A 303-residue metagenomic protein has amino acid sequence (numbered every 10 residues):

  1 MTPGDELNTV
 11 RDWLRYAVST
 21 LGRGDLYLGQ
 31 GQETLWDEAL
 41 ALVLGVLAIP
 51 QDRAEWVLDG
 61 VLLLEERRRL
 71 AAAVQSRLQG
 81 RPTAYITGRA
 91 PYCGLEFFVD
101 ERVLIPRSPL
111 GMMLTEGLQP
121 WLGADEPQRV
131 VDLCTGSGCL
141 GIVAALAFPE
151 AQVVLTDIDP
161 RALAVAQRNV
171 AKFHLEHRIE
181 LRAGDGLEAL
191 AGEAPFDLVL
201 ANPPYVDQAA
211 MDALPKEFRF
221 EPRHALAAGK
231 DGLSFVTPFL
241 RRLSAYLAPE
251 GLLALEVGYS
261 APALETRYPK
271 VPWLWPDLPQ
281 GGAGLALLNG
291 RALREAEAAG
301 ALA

Functional and structural regions predicted by a protein language model:
M1-L21, D125, G192, R294-A303: Short, low-complexity, intrinsically disordered N-terminal peptides in bacterial proteins
T2-C93: N-terminal auxiliary segments of SAM/dcSAM-dependent transferases
G4-L7, R11, W36, L63-R67 (+5 more regions): Short, solvent-exposed loop/helix junctions and linker helices that flank or host conserved functional motifs
L40-L44, Q75, I142, A201 (+1 more regions): Generic alpha-helical structural context detector
L42, G80, L110, L140 (+3 more regions): Residue-level signal for inorganic ion chemistry
W56-L62, E66-P149, I158-V165, A183 (+1 more regions): SAM-dependent Rossmann-like transferase core, predominantly class I methyltransferases with a strong bias toward
M113-L118, E150-Q152, T156-A303: S-adenosylmethionine
